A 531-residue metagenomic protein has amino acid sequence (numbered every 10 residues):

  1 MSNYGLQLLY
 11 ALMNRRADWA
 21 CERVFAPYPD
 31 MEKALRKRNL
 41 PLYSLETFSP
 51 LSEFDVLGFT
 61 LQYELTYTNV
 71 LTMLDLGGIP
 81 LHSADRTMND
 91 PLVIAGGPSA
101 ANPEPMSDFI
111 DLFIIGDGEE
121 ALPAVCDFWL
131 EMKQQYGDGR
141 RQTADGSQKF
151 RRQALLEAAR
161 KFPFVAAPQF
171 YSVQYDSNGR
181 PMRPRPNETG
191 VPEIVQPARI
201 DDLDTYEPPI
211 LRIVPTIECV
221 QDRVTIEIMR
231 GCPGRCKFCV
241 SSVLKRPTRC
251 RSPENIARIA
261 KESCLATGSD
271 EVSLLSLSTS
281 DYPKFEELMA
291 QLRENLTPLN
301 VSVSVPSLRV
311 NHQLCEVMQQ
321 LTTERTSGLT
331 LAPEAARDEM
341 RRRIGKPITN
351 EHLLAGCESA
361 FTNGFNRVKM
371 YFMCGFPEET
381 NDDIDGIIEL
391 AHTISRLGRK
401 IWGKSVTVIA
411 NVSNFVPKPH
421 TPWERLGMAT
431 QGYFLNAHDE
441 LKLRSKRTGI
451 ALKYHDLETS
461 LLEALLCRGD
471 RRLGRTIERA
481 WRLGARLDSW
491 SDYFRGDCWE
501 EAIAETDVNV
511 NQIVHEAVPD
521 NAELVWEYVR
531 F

Functional and structural regions predicted by a protein language model:
L8-A20, E294-P298: Short helix-loop-beta junction
M13, V214-K237, C264, N414-V416: N-terminal pre-triad scaffold of radical SAM enzymes
A26-G139, G146-N187, P422-D470, E478-S491: Glycine-rich beta-alpha loop elements in corrinoid/cobalamin-binding modules across cobalamin-dependent enzymes
P29-D30, P105, S172-D176, P283-K284 (+7 more regions): Flexible glycine/acidic-rich beta-alpha junction loops that bind and position SAM and/or redox cofactors in anaerobic
L65, K261-V412: Conserved SAM/AdoMet-binding glycine-rich loop
V70, L122, I256, F285 (+3 more regions): Aromatic/hydrophobic pocket-lining residues that form the small-molecule binding cavity in soluble enzyme cores
P168, Q174-T225: N-terminal [4Fe-4S]-dependent radical SAM core
C239-N255: Iron-sulfur (Fe-S) cluster-binding segments and ferredoxin-like electron-carrier domains, especially [2Fe-2S]
